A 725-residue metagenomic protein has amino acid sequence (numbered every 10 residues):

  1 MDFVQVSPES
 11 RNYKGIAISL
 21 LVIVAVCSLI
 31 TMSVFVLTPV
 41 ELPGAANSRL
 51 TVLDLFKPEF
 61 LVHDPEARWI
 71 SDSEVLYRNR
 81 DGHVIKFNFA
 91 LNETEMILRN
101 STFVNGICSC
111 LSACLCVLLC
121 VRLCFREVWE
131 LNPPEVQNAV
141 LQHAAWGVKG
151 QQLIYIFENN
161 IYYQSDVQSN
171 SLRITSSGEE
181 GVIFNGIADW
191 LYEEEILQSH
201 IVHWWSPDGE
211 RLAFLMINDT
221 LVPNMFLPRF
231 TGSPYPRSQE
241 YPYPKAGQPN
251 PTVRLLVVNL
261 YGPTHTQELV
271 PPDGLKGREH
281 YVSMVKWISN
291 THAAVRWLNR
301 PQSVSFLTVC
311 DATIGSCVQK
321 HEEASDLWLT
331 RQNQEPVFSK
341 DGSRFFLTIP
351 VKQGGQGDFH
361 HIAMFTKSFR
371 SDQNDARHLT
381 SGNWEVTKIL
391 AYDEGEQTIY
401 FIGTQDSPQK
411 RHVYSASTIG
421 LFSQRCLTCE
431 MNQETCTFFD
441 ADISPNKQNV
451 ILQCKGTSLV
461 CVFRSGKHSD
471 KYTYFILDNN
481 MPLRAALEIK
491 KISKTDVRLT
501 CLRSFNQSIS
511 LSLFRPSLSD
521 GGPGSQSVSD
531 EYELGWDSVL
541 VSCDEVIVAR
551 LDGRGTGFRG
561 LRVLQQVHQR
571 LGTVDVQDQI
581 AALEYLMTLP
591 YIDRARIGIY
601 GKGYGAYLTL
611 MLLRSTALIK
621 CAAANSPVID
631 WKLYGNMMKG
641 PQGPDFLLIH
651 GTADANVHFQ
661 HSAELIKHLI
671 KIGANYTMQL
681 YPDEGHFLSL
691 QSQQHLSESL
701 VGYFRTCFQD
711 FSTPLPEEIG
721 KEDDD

Functional and structural regions predicted by a protein language model:
M1-N12, V40-H63, A90-C108, R122-L141 (+12 more regions): Multi-bladed beta-propeller domains
P8-V24: N-terminal Sec-pathway targeting helices
C27-T38: Membrane-embedded alpha-helices of multi-pass membrane proteins, especially ion channels and transporters
E66, Y77-F87, E93-I97, R211-I217 (+15 more regions): Non-catalytic accessory segments flanking enzyme active sites
E66-E74, N79, I107-L115, H143-Q152 (+7 more regions): Blade-terminus and WD-like Trp-Asp/Gly-His loop motifs, strongest in beta-propeller folds
L111-A113, L119, D166, A188-Y192 (+6 more regions): Short, conserved, GDST-rich strand-edge loop motifs in beta-rich repeat architectures
S177-E180, N185-D189, N480-Y604, L608 (+2 more regions): Cap/lid segment of the alpha/beta-hydrolase catalytic domain
R550-D725: Active-site-proximal cap/loop segments of hydrolase catalytic domains
